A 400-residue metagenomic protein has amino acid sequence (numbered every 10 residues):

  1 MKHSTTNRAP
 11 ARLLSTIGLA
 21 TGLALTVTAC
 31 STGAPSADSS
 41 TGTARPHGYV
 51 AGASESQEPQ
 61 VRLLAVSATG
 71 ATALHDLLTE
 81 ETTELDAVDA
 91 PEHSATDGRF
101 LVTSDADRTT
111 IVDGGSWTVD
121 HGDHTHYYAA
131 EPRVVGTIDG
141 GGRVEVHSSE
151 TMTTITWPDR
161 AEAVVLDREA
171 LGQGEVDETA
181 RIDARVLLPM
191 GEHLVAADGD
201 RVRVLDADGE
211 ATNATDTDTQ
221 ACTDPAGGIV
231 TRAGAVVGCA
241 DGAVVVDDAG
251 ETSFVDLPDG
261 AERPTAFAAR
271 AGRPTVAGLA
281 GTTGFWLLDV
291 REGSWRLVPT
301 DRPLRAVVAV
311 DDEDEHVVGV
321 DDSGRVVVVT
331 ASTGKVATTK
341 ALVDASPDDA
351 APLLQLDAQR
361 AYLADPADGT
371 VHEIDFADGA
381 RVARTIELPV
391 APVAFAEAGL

Functional and structural regions predicted by a protein language model:
T26-A29: C-terminal motif of bacterial Sec signal peptides marking the signal peptidase cleavage site
S31-A34: Bacterial signal peptide processing site
R45-E55, A87-F100, A130-T151, E178-H193 (+5 more regions): Repeated scaffold domains used in trafficking and secretory/extracellular systems, primarily beta-propellers
E55-S67, S94-V112, R143-V164, R185-R203 (+7 more regions): Short beta-strand elements that form the blades of beta-propeller/WD-repeat-like and other beta-sheet-rich scaffold
A68-T151, A161: Post-signal peptide N-terminal segment of secreted/secretory-pathway proteins
L78-D86, D120-I138, G142, L171-I182 (+5 more regions): A short beta-strand motif characteristic of beta-propeller blades
G199-E315: Acidic, serine/threonine- and glycine-rich low-complexity intrinsically disordered segments that serve as flexible
P366-L400: Blade-level signature of beta-propeller repeat domains, shared across WD40, Kelch, NHL, RCC1 and BNR/Asp-box propellers
